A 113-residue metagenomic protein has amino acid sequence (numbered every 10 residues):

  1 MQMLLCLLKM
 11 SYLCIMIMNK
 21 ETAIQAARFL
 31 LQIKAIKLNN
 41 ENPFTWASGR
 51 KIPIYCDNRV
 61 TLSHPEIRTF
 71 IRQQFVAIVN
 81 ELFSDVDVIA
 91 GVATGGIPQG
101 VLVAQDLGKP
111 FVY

Functional and structural regions predicted by a protein language model:
M1-L8: Extreme N-terminal basic, low-complexity initiation segments that serve as generic localization/processing leaders
L4, N19-K20, I97: Generic alpha-helix initiation/capping and coil-helix boundary signal
K9-I15: Short, positively charged and aromatic/hydrophobic N-terminal segments
I17-F83: Active-site-facing substrate-recognition patch
L62, E66-Y113: Conserved PRPP/pyrophosphate-binding segment of the phosphoribosyltransferase/PRPP-pathway fold
